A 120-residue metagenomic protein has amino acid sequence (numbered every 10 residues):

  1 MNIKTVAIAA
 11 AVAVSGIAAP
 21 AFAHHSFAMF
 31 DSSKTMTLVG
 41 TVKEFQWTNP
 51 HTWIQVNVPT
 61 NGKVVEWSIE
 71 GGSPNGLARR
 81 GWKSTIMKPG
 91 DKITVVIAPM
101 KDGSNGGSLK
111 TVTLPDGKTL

Functional and structural regions predicted by a protein language model:
M1-I8: Bacterial N-terminal signal peptides that target proteins for export
A10-A11, A21: Cleavable N-terminal signal peptides
I17-A23: Sec/Tat signal peptide C-region and signal peptidase I cleavage site
G40-V42: Conserved hydrophobic positions within beta-strands
T48-V58: Short aromatic-glycine-enriched beta-strand elements
G71-R79: Short, structured beta-strand/loop micro-motifs enriched in basic residues and often containing a Trp
R79-T94: Short nucleic-acid-contacting surface segments enriched for D/E, G, S/T with interspersed K/R
M100-L120: OB-fold/S1-family single-stranded nucleic acid-binding modules
